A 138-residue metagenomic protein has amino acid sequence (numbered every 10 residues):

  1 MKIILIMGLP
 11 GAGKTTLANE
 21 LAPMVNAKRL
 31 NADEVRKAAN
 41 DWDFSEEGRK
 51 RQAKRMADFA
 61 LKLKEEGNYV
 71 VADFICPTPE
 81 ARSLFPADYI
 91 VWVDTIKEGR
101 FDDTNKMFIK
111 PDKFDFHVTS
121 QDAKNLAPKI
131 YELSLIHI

Functional and structural regions predicted by a protein language model:
I6: Hydrophobic anchor at the beta1->P-loop junction of P-loop NTPases
P10: The conserved Walker
K14: Conserved lysine of the Walker
A18-D58: Conserved substrate/cofactor phosphate-moiety recognition/catalytic segment in nucleotide-dependent phosphotransferases
A39-N40, E98-F108, A127-K129: Short, charged, surface-exposed secondary-structure boundary motifs
E47-E98: Glycine-rich phosphate-binding loop used to anchor ATP phosphates in small-molecule kinases, encompassing both
A72, D115-K124: Phosphate-binding beta-loop-alpha motif at adenosine-nucleotide cofactor sites
I136-I138: Conserved small/polar residues in nucleotide/adenosyl-binding loops
